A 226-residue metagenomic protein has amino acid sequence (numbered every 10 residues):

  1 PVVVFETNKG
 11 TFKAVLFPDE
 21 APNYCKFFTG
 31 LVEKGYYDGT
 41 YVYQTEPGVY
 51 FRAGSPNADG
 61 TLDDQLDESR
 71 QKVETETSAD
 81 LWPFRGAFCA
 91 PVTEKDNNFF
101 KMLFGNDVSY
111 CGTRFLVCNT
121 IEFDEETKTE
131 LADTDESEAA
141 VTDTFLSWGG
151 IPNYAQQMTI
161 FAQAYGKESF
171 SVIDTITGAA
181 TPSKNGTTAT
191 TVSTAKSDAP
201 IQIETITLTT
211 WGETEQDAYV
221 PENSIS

Functional and structural regions predicted by a protein language model:
P1-S226: Cyclophilin-like peptidyl-prolyl cis-trans isomerases
